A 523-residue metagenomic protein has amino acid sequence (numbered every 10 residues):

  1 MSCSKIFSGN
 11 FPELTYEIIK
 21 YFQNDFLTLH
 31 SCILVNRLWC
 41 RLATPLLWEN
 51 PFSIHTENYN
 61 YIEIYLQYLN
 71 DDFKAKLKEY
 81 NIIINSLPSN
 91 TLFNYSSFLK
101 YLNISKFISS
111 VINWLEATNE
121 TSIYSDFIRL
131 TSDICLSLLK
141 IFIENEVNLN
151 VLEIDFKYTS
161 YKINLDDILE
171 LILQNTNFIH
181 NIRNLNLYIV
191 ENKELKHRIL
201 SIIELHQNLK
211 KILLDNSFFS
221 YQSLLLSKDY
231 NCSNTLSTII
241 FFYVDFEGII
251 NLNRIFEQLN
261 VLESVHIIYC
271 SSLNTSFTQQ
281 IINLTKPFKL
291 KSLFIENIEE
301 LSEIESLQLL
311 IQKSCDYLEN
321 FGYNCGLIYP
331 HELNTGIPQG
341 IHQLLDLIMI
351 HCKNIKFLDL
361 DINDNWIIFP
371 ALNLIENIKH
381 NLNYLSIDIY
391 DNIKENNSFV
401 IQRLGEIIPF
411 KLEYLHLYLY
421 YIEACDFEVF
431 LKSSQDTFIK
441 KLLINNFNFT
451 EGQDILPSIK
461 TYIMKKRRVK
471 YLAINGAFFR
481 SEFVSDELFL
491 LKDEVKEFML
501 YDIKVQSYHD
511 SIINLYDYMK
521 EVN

Functional and structural regions predicted by a protein language model:
M1-K211, S220-L224, K228, S233-S237: N-terminal adaptor-interaction module of cullin-RING ubiquitin ligase components
S2-F7, T15-Y16, N81-T91, V111-I141 (+12 more regions): Leucine-rich repeat
K20, N24, R41, Y101-I104 (+18 more regions): Ordered, helix-dominated protein-protein interaction surfaces in large eukaryotic regulatory proteins
Q23, T44, W48, I104-F107 (+14 more regions): Short amphipathic alpha-helices and their capping/turn residues within compact interaction modules
N94-Y101, I143-V151, N175-N184, E204-K211 (+9 more regions): Leucine-rich repeat
N103-I108, F127-R129, E153-Y161, N186-N192 (+10 more regions): Concave beta-strand-loop units of leucine-rich repeat
T238-E247, N253-Y323: N-terminal hydrophobic targeting segments
D346-C352, F357-N523: Leucine-rich solenoid repeat modules
